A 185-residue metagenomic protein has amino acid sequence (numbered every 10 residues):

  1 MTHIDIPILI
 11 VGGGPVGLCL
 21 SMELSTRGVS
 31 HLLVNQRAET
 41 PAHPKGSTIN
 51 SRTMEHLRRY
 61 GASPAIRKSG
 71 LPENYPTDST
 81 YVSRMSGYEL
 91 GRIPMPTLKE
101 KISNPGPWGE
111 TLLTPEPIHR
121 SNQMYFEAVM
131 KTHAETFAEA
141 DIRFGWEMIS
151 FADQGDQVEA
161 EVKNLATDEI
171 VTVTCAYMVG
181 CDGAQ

Functional and structural regions predicted by a protein language model:
T2-V16: Beta1/beta-strand and adjacent pyrophosphate-binding region of the FAD-binding site in flavoprotein oxidoreductases
I4-I6, T167-Y177: Core beta-strand elements of the Rossmann-like FAD/NAD(P) dinucleotide-binding domain in flavoenzyme oxidoreductases
I10, S21, H31, L57 (+3 more regions): Conserved structural-core and active-site-/substrate-pathway-adjacent residues in large, well-folded domains of enzymes
V11, T172-G183: Short hydrophobic core segments
E23-K45: Glycine-rich FAD pyrophosphate-binding loop
A42-K45, I49-E135, A152: Active-site-adjacent segment of FAD-dependent monooxygenases/related oxidoreductases
R67, D141-R143: General small-molecule cofactor/ligand-binding pocket signal
F144-E159: A conserved short coil-to-beta-strand element within the FAD-binding core of flavoproteins
